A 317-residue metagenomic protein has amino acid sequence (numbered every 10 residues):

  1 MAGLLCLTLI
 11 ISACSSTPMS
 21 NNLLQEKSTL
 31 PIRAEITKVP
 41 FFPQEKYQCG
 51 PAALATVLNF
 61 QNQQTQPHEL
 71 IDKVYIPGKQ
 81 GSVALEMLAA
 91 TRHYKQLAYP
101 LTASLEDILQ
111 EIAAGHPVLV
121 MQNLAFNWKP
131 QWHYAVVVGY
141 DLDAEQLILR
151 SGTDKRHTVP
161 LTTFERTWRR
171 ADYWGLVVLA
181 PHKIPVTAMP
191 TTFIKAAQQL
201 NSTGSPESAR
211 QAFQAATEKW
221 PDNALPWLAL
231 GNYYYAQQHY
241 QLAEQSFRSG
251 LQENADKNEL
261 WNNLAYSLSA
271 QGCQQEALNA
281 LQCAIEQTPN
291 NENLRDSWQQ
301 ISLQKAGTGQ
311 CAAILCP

Functional and structural regions predicted by a protein language model:
S15-L101, I108, K183, P206-A209 (+6 more regions): Cysteine-nucleophile protease catalytic domains, especially the papain-like/related folds used in DUB/UBL proteases
S15-P18, D143-Y233, L242, A313-I314: Noncatalytic regulatory segments and standalone regulatory/sensor domains
G78-F193: Long, contiguous interaction/recruitment modules in multidomain scaffold/adaptor proteins
P190, A224-L225, N258-E259, E292-N293: Helix-start (N-cap) detector for alpha-helical repeat units in TPR-like alpha-solenoids, especially tetratricopeptide
L278-P317: Terminal, low-structured helical/coil segments at or just beyond the last alpha-helical repeat
